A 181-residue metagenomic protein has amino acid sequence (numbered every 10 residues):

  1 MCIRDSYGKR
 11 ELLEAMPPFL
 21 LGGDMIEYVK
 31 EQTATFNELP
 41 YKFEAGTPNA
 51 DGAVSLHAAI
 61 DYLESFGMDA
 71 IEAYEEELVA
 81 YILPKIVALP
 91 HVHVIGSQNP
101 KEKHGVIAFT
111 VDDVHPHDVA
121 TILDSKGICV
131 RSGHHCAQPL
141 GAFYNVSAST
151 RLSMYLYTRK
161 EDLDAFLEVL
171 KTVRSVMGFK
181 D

Functional and structural regions predicted by a protein language model:
R4-D181: Pyridoxal 5′-phosphate
